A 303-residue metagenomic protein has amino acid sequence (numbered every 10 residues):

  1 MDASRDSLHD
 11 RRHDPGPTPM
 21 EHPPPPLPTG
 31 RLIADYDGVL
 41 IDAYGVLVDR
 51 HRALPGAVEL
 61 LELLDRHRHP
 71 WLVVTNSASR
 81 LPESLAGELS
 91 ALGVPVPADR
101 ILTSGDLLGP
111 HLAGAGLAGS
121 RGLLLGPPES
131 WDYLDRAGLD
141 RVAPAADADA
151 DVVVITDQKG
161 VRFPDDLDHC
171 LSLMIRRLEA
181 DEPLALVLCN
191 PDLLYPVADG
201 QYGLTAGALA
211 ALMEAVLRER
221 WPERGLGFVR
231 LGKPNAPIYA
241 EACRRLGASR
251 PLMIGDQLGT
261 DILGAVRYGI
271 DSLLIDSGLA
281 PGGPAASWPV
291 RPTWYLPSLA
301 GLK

Functional and structural regions predicted by a protein language model:
S4-L72, A78-L102, G109-K303: Asp-based, Mg2+/Mn2+-dependent phosphohydrolase catalytic module
